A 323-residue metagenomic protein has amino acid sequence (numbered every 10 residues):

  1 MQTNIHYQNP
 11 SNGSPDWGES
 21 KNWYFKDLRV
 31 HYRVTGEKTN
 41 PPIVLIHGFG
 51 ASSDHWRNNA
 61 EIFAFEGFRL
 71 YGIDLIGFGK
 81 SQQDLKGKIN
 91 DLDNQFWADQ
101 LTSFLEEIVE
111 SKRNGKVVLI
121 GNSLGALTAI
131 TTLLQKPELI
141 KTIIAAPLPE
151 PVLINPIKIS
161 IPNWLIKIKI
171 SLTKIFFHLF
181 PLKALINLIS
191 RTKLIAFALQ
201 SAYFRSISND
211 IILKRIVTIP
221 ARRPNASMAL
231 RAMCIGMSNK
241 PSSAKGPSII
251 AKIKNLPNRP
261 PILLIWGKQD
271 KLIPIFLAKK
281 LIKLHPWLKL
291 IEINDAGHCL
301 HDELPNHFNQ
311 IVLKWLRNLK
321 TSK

Functional and structural regions predicted by a protein language model:
G13-L28, R33, F65, Y71-L124 (+1 more regions): Active-site loop/oxyanion-hole signature of alpha/beta-hydrolase fold enzymes
N40-G48: Short beta-strand element of the alpha/beta-hydrolase
G48-N58, L70: Serine-hydrolase catalytic-loop signature spanning alpha/beta hydrolases and amidase-signature enzymes
G50, L75-G79, E150, D270 (+1 more regions): Alpha/beta-hydrolase active-site loop signature
S111-S160: Conserved hydrolase catalytic core segment
N155-I216: Helix-rich cap/lid subdomain of alpha/beta-hydrolase
R223-K283, E292: Conserved serine/cysteine hydrolase catalytic core
K279, L284-K323: Catalytic active-site module of serine/aspartate enzymes centered on a nucleophile-bearing elbow/loop
